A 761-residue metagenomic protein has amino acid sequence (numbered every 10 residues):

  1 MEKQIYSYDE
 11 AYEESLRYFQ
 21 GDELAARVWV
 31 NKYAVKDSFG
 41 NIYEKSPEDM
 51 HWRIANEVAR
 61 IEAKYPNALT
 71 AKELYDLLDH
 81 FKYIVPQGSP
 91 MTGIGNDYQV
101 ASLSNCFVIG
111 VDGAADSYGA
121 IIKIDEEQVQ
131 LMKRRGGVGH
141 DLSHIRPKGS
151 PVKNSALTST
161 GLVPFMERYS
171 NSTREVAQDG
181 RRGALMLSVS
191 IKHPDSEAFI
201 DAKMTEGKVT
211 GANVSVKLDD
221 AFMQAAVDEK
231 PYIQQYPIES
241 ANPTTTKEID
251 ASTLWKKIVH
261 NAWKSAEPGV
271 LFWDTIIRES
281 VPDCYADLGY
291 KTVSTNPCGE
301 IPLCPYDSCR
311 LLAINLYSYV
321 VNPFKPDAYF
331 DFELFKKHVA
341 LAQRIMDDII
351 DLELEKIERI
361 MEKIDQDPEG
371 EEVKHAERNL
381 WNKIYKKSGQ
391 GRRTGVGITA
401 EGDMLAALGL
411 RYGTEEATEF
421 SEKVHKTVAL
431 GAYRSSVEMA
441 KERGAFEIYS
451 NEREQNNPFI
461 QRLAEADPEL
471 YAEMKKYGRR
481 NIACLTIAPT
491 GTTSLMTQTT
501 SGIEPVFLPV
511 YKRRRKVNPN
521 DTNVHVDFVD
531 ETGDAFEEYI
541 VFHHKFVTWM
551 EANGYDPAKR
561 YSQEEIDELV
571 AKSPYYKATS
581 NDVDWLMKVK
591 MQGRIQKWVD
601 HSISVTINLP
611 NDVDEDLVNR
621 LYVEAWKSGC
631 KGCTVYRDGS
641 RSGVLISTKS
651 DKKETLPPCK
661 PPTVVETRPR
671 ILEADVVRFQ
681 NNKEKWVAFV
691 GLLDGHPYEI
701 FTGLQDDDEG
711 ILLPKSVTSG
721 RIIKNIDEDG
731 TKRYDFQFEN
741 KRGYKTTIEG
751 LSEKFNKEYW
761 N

Functional and structural regions predicted by a protein language model:
M1-L103, W255-K264, N619, V623 (+4 more regions): Acidic/polar, glycine-rich intrinsically disordered N-terminal extensions of enzymes
Y8-F19, S104-H338, D351-D365, E369 (+6 more regions): Active-site cavity-forming subdomains of large catalytic enzyme subunits
L16, Y33, I54-Y65, Y75-K82 (+18 more regions): Structural signal for hydrophobic packing residues in well-ordered secondary-structure cores of soluble enzyme domains
Q20-N31, K36, L77-N96, I191 (+4 more regions): Core structural elements
E23, R27, V293, G299-I301 (+6 more regions): Catalytic alpha/beta core of large soluble enzyme barrels
L74-Y75, Y236-I238, H338-Y385, G389 (+4 more regions): Internal maturation/activation junctions in enzymes
R134-R146, R182-L187, D195, L408-E416 (+3 more regions): Glycine-rich phosphate/pyrophosphate-binding loops and their adjacent beta-strand/loop elements at enzyme active sites
L470-K476, S647-L692: Short, Gly/Pro- and small/polar-rich lid/capping loops
